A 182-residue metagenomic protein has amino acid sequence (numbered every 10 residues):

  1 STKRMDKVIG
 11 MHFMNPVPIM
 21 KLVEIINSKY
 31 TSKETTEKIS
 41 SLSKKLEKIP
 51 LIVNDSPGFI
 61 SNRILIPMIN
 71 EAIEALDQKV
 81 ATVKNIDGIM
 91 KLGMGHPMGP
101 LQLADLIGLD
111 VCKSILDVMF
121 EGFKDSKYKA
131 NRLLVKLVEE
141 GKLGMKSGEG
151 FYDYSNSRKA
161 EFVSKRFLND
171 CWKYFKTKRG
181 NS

Functional and structural regions predicted by a protein language model:
S1-D55, F59-R63: Rossmann-fold dinucleotide-binding core
K33, E37, K44-D55, E74-Q78 (+1 more regions): NAD(P)-dependent Rossmann-like dehydrogenase/reductase catalytic/cofactor-binding core
